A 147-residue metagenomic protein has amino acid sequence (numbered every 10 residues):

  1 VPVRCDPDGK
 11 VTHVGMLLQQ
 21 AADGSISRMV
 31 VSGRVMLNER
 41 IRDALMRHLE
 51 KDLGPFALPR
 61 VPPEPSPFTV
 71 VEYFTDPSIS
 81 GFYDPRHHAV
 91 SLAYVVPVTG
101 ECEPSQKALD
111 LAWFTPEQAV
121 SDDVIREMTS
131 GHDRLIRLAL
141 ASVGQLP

Functional and structural regions predicted by a protein language model:
V1-V30, L58: N-terminal strand-loop-strand
C5-G9, A22-G24, M36, Y73-D76 (+1 more regions): Short, charged/polar surface micro-motifs in flexible loops or helix N-caps
A22-R28, H87, S91-P147: Nudix hydrolase/Nudix homology domain
R28-E39: Short histidine-centered catalytic/ligand-binding loop motif
L37-I41, L45, G131: Short amphipathic alpha-helical segments
G54-C102: Active-site segment of metal-dependent pyrophosphate-handling enzymes, primarily the Nudix hydrolase catalytic core
